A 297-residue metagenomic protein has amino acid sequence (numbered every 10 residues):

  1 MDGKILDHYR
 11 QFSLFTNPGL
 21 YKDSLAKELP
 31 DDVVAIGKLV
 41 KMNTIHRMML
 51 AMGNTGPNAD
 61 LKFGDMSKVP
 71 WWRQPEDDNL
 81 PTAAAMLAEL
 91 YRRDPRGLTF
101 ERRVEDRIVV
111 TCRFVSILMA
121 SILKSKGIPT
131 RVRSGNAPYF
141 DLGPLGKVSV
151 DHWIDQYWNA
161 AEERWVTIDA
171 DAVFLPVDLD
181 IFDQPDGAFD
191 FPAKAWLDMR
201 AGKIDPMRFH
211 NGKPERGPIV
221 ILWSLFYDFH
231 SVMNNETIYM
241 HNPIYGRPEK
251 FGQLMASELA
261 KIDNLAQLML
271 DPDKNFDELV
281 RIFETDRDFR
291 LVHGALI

Functional and structural regions predicted by a protein language model:
D2, S13, G37, K41-H46 (+2 more regions): His-Asp-centered catalytic microenvironments across diverse enzyme cores, prominently the transglutaminase-like
D2-R107: Secondary-structure boundary elements
Y9, L87-A88, T130, W196 (+1 more regions): Generic preference for hydrophobic/aromatic residues in regular secondary structure cores
V69-W153: Active-site neighborhood of thiol-dependent amide/isopeptide-bond enzymes
